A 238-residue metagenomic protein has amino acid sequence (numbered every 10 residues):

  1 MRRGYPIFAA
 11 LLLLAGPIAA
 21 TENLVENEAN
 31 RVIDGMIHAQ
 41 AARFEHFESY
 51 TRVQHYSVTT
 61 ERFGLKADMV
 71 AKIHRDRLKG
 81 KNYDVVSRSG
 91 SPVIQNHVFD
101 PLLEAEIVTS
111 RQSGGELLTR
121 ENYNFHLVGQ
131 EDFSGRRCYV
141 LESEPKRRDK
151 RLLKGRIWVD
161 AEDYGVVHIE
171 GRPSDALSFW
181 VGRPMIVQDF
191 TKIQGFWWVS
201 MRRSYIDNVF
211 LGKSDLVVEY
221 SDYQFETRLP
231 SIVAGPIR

Functional and structural regions predicted by a protein language model:
M1-F8: Bacterial N-terminal signal peptides that target proteins for export
A10-L12: Gram-negative bacterial Sec-dependent N-terminal signal peptides
A15-P17: N-terminal signal peptide c-region/cleavage motif recognized by signal peptidases
A20-K154, A161-G165, S174-P184, T191-K192 (+2 more regions): Structured extracytoplasmic
I169, S200-R202: Beta-strand-dense domains in secreted/periplasmic systems and polymorphic toxin scaffolds
